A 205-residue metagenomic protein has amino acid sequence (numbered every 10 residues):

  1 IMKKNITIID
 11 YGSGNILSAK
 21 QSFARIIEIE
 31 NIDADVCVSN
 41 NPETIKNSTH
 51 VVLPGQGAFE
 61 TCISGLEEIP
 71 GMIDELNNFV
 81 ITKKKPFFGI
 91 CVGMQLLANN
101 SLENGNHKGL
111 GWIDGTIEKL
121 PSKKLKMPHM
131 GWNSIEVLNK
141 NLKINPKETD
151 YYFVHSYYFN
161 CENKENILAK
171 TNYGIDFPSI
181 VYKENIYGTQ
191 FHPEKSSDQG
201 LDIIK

Functional and structural regions predicted by a protein language model:
I1-F87, V92, D114-E118, K124 (+1 more regions): N-terminal beta1-alpha1 cap of cysteine-dependent amidohydrolase-like domains
K4, E148, Y182-I186: Beta-strand-turn-beta hairpins that frame and shape the catalytic cleft of phosphate-ester-processing enzymes
N15-S18, N133, N185: Asparagine-centered polar/low-complexity signal
V52, F88, Y152, L168 (+1 more regions): Hydrophobic/aromatic beta-strand patches that form the interior of the parallel beta-sheet core in alpha/beta enzyme
A58-S64, Q95-G105, P193: A short secondary-structure junction motif
G71-D74, N99-Y173: Pocket-forming structural segment of enzyme catalytic cores
C91, H155, H192: Histidine-centered divalent metal-coordination motifs
Y158-K205: C-terminal and late-domain segments of enzyme folds
